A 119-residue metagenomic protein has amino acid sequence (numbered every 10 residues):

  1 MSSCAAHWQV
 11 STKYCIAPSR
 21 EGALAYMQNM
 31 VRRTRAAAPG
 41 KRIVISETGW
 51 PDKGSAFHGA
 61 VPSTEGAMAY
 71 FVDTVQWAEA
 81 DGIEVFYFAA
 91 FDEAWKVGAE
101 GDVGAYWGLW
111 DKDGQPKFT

Functional and structural regions predicted by a protein language model:
M1-A25, V44, W50: Aromatic- and acid-rich polysaccharide-binding/catalytic face of secreted or lumenal carbohydrate-active enzymes
M1-S2, R42-S46, E84-A89: Structural recognition of the beta-strand scaffold that forms the well-ordered cores of secreted hydrolase catalytic
M27-I45, S55-I83: Catalytic-core region of carbohydrate-active enzymes that cleave or remodel glycosidic bonds
A56-G66, W77-T119: Aromatic-rich peripheral "rim/lid" segments of glycoside hydrolase catalytic domains that contact and position glycan
